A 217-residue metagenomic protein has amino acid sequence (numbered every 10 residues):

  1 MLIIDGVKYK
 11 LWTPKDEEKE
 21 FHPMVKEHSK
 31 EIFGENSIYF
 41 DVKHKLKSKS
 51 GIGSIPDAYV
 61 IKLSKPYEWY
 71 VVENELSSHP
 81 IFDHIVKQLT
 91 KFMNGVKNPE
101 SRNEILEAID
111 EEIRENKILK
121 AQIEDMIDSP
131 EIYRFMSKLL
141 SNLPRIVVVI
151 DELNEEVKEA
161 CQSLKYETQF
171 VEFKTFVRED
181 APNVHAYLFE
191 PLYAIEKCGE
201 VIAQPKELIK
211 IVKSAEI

Functional and structural regions predicted by a protein language model:
M1-I217: Charged, terminal alpha-helix-loop-beta segments that serve as non-catalytic nucleic-acid engagement and/or assembly
